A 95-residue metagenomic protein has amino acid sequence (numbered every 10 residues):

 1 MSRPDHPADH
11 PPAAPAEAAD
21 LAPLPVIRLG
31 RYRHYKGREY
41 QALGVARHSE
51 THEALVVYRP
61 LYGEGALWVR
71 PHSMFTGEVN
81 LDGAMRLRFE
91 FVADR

Functional and structural regions predicted by a protein language model:
M1-R95: Mixed-charge, low-complexity intrinsically disordered regions
